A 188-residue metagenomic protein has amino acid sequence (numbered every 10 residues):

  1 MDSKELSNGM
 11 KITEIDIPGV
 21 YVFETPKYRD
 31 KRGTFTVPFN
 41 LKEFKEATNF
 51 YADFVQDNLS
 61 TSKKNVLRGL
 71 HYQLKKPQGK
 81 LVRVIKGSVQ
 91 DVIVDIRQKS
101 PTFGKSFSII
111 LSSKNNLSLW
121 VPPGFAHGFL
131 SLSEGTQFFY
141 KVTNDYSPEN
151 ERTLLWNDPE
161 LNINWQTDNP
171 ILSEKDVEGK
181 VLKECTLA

Functional and structural regions predicted by a protein language model:
D2-K114, G135, Y140-A188: Non-catalytic, conserved peripheral segments adjacent to functional cores
L111-E134: Conserved metal-binding segment of the jelly-roll/cupin
